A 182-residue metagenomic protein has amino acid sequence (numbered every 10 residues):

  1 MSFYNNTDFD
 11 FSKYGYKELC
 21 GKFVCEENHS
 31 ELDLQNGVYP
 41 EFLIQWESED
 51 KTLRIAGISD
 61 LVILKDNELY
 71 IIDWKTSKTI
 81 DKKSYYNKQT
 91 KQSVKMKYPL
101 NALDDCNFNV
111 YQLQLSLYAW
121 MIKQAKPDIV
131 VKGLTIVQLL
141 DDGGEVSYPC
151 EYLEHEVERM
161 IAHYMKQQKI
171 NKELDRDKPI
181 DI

Functional and structural regions predicted by a protein language model:
M1-A56: Metal-dependent nuclease catalytic cores that hydrolyze phosphodiester bonds in DNA/RNA, characterized by
Q45-E47, T76-T79, A125, D141-D142: Short, solvent-exposed loop/turn segments at secondary-structure junctions
W46-T52, K65, K97-N101: Gram-negative outer-membrane beta-barrel domains
E47, I72, L134-I136: A generic "structured core" feature
T52-A56, L69, E145-S147: Short, mixed charged/polar active-site loops that provide acid/base catalysis or chelate metal/phosphate cofactors
G57-K83, K88-K97, Y118: Conserved catalytic cores of phosphodiester-cleaving nucleases, focusing on short active-site segments
Q92-I182: Metal-dependent nuclease catalytic regions and adjoining charged, substrate-binding loops involved in nucleic-acid end
